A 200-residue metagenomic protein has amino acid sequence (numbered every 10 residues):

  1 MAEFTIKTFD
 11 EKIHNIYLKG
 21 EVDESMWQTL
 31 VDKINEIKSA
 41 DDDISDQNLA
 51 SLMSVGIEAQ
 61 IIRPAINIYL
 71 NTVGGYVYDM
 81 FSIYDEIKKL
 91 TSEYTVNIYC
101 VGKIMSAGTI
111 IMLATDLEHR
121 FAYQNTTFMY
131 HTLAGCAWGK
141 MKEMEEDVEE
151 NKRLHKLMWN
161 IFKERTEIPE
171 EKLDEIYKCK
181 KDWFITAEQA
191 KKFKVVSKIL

Functional and structural regions predicted by a protein language model:
M1-T109, L113-L200: N-terminal organellar transit peptides
